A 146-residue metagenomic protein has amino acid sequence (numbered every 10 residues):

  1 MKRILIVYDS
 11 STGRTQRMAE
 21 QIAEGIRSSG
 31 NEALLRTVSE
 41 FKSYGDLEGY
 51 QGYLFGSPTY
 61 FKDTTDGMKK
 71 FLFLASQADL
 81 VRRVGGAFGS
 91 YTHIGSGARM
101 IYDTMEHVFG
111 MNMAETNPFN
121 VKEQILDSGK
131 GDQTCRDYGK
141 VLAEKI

Functional and structural regions predicted by a protein language model:
K2-I4, R17, Q21-V38, E48-I146: FMN-binding flavodoxin-like domain, especially the glycine-rich phosphate-binding loop
Y8-T12: Aromatic-flanked redox-active Cys/Sec active sites in thiol-based oxidoreductases, especially the WC-centered
S43: Acidic, amphipathic alpha-helical patches
